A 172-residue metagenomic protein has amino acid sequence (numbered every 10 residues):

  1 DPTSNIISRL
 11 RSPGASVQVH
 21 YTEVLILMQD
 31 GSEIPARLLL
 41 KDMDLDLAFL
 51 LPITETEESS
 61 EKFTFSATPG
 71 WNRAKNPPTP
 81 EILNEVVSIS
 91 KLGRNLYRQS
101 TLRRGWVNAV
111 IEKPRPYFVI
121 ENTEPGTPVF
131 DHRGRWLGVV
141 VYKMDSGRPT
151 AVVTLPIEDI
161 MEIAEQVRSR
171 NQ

Functional and structural regions predicted by a protein language model:
D1, D46-E55, P116-F118: A generic structural motif
T3-L25, P35-R37, T54-E61, V87-S88 (+3 more regions): C-terminal cap/linker of serine protease catalytic domains
Q18, P80-E81, F130-D131: Short, well-ordered loop/turn sites that connect or cap secondary structure elements
M28-Q29, R37-M43, S59-P125, V140-V152: Flexible, gly/ser-rich surface segments that form the specificity/activation loops bordering the active-site cleft
M43-L45, R133: Residue-level signal for tight coil/turn positions that link beta-strands
